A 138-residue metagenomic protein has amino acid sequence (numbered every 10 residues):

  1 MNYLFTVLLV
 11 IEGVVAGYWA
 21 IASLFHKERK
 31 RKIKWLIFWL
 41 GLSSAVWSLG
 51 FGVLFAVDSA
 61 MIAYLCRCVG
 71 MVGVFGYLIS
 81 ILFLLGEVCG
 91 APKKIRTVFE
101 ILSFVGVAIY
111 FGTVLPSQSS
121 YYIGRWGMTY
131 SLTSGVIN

Functional and structural regions predicted by a protein language model:
M1-A16, E28-R125, G135-N138: Individual alpha-helical transmembrane segments in multi-pass integral membrane proteins
G17-S23: Alpha-helical transmembrane segments
